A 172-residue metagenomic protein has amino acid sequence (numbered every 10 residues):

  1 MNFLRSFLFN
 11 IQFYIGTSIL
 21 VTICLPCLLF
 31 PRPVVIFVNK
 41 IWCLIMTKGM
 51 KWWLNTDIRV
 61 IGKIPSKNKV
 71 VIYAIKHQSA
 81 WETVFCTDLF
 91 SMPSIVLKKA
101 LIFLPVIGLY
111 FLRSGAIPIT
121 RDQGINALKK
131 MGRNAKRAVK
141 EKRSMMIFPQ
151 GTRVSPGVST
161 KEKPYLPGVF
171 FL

Functional and structural regions predicted by a protein language model:
M1-R59, L109-Y110: A transmembrane-helix-recognition feature enriched in membrane-embedded lipid enzymes and envelope glyco-/phospholipid
W52-L172: Soluble catalytic domains of membrane acyltransferases
